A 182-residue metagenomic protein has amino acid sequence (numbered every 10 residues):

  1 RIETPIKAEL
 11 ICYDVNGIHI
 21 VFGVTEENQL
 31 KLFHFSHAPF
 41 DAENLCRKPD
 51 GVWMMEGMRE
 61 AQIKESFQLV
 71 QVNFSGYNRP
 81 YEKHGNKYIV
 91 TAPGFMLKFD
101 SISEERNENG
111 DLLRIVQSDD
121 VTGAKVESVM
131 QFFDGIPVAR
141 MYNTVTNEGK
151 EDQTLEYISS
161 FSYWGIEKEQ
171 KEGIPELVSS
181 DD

Functional and structural regions predicted by a protein language model:
T4, E9-D14, I18-V21, L30-D182: Polysaccharide-binding surfaces and accessory modules of carbohydrate-active proteins
